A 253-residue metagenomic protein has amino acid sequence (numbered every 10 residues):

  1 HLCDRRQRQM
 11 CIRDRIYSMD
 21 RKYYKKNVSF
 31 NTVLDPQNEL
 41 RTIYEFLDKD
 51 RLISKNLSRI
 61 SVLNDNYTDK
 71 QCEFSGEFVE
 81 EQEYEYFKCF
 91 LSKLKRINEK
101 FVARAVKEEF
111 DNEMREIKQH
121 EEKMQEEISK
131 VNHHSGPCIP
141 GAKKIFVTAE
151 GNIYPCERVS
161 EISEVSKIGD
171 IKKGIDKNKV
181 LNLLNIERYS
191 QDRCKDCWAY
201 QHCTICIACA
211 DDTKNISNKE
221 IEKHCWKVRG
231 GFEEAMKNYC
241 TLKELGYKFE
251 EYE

Functional and structural regions predicted by a protein language model:
H1, H134-S135, L184-E187: Short, flexible, glycine/charge-rich loop motifs used to bind or transfer phosphoryl groups or to couple energy/partner
H1-D14: Single conserved hydrophobic/aromatic residue that forms the stacking wall/gate of nucleotide- or nucleobase-binding
L2-C3, V33, A149, R158 (+1 more regions): Short, well-ordered beta-to-alpha junction loops that form the rim of enzyme active sites and present histidine/acidic
C3, I139-P140, Y189: A generic fold-level signal
R6-Q9, K144, E157: Conserved acidic functional residues
Q7, Y24, I53-N56, R193 (+1 more regions): Short loop/turn motifs at secondary-structure junctions
R13-P140, K144-E150, E164-S166: Radical SAM enzyme [4Fe-4S]-AdoMet core and its adjacent flexible, acidic and glycine-rich loops/tails across
N152-I153, R158-E253: Flexible mid-to-C-terminal extensions adjoining Fe-S/redox cofactors in radical SAM and related proteins
